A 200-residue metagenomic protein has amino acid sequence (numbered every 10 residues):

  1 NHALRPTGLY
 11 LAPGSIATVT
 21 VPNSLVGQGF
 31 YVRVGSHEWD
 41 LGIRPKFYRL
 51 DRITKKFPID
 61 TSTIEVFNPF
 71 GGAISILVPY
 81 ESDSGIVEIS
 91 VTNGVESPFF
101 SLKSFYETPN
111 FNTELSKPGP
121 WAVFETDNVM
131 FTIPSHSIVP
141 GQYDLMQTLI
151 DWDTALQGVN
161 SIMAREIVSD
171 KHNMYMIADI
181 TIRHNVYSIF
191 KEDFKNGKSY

Functional and structural regions predicted by a protein language model:
N1-F100: Beta-strand-enriched, solvent-exposed domains that form extended recognition/catalytic surfaces
H2, K56-I59, Y106-E107, N112-L115 (+1 more regions): Short amphipathic alpha-helical surface micro-motifs
G8, K55, T63-E65, I89 (+4 more regions): Generic structural signal for short, flexible, solvent-exposed coil/loop and linker residues
A12, S101-L102, I177, I189: Intrinsically disordered, low-complexity regions enriched in small/polar residues
P22, F30, L41-P45, G85 (+4 more regions): Generic local-structure boundary detector
S90-F124: Low-complexity, Pro/Ser/Thr- and charge-rich linker/hinge segments at domain boundaries
E114-Y200: Juxtacatalytic substrate-recognition/specificity segment
